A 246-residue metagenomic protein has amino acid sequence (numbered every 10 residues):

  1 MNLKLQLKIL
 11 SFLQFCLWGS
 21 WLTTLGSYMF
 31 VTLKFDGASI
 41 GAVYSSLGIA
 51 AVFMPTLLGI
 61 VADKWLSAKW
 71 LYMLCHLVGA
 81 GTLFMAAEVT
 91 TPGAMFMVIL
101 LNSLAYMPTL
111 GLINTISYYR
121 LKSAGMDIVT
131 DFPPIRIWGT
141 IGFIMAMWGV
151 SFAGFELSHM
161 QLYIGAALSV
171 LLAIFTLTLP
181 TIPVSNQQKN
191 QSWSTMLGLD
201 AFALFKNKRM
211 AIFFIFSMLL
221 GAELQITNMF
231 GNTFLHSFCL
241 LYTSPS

Functional and structural regions predicted by a protein language model:
M1, T181-F213: Juxtamembrane intracellular "pre-TM" segments in multi-pass secondary transporters
N2-G48, A211-S217, G221-F238: Helix-loop boundary and gating motifs at the non-cytosolic
F12, A94-T109: Hydrophobic core of transmembrane alpha-helices in multi-pass small-molecule transporters, especially MFS/SLC-type
M54-L66, G154: Helix-to-loop junctions at the C-terminal end of transmembrane segments in multipass secondary transporters
W70-L83: Structural signature of the two symmetry-related core transmembrane helices
L104-I135: Cytoplasmic helix-loop-helix junction between adjacent transmembrane helices in 12-TM secondary transporters
L162-L177: Symmetry-related core transmembrane helices of the 12-TM Major Facilitator Superfamily/SLC fold
Y242-S246: Conserved small/polar residues in nucleotide/adenosyl-binding loops
